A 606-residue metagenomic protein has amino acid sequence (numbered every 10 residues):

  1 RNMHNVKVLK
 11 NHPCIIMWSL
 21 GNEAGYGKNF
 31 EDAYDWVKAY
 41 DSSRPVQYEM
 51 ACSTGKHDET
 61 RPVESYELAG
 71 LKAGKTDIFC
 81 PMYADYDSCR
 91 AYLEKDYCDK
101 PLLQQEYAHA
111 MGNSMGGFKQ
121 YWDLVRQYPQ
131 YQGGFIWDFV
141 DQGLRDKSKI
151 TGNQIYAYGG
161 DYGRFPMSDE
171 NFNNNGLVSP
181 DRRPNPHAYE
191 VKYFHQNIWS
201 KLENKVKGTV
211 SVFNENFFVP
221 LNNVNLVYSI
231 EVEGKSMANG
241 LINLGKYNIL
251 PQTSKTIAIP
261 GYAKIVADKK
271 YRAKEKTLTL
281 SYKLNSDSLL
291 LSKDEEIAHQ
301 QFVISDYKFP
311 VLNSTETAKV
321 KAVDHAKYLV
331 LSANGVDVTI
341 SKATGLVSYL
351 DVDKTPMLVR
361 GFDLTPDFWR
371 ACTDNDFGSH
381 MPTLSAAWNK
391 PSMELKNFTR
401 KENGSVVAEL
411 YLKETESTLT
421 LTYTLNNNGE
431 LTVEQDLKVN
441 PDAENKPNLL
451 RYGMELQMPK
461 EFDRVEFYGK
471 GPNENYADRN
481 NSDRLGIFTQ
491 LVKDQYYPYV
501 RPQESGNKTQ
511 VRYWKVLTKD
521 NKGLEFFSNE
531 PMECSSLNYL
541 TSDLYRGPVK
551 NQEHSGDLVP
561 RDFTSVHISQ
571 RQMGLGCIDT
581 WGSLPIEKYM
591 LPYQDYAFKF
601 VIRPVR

Functional and structural regions predicted by a protein language model:
R1-S211, E215-N222, V227-N239: Extended substrate-binding grooves/exosites of carbohydrate-active enzymes
E203-K205, Y247-S254, A326, Y593: Solvent-exposed, conformationally flexible loop/turn segments
V212-N216, I230, G261, Y282 (+2 more regions): Hydrophobic beta-strand positions in extracellular immunoglobulin-like domains
N216-P220, S286, P441-A443: Short, acidic/polar linear motifs in exposed loop/turn regions
N225, S229-A273: Intrinsically disordered, low-complexity Pro/Gly/Ser/Thr-rich segments with frequent PxxP/GP/PP motifs and embedded
A263-A273, S288, V303-R606: Beta-strand/loop-rich accessory regions of lumenal/periplasmic or secreted enzymes, predominantly carbohydrate-active
K274-L278: Exposed beta-strand face motif in extracellular beta-rich ectodomains
Y282-L291: Short acidic/polar inter-strand loop motif in beta-rich domains
